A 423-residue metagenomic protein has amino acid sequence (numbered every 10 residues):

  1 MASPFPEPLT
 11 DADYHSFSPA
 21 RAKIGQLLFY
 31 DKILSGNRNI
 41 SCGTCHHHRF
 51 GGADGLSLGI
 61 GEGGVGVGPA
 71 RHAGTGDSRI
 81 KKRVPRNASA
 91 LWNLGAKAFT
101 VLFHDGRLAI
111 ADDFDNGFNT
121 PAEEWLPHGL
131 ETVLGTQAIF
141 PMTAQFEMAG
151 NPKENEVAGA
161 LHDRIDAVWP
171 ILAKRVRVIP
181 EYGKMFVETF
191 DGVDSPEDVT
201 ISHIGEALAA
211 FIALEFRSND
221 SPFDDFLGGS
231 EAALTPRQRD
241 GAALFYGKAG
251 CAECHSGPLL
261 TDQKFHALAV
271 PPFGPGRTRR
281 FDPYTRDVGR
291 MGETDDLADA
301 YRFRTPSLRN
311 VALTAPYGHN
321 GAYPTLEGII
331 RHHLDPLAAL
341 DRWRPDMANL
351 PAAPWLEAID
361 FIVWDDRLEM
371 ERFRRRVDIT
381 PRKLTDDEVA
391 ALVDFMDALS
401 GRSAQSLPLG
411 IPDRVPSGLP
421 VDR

Functional and structural regions predicted by a protein language model:
M1-R423: Periplasmic c-type cytochrome electron-transfer domains
